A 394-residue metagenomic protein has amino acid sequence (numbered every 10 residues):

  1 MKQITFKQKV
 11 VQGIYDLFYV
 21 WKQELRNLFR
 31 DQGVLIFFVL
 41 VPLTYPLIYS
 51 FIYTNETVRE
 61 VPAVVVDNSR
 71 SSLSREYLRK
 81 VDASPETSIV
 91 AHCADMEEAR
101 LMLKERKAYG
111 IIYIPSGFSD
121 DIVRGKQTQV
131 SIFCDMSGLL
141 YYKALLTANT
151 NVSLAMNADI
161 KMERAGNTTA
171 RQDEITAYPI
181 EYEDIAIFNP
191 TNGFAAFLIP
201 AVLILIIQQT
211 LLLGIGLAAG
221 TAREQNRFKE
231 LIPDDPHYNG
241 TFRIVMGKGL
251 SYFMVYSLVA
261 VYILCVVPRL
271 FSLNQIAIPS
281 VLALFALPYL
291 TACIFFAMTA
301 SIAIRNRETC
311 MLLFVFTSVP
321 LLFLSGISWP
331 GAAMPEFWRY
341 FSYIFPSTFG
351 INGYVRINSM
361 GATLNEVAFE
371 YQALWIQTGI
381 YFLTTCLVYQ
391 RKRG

Functional and structural regions predicted by a protein language model:
M1-A196, E366: Extracytoplasmic/periplasmic domains immediately adjacent to an N-terminal transmembrane anchor in multi-pass membrane
I14, F18-K22, A196, H237-L250 (+4 more regions): Alpha-helical membrane-protein architecture signal
Q32-G33, F242, E308: Residues that define the loop-to-transmembrane-helix transition and helix capping in multi-pass membrane transporters
F37-F38, P200, M246-G247, C310-L313: Hydrophobic core positions of alpha-helical segments in small-molecule transporters and transporter systems
F38-V39, A196-F197, F316-T317, S342: Hydrophobic alpha-helical transmembrane segments of integral membrane proteins, especially lipid-exposed positions
T44-L47, I185-V267: Hydrophobic alpha-helical transmembrane segments of multi-pass membrane transport proteins
I48, R70, A91, L101 (+3 more regions): Membrane-spanning alpha-helical segments of multipass transporters and channels
